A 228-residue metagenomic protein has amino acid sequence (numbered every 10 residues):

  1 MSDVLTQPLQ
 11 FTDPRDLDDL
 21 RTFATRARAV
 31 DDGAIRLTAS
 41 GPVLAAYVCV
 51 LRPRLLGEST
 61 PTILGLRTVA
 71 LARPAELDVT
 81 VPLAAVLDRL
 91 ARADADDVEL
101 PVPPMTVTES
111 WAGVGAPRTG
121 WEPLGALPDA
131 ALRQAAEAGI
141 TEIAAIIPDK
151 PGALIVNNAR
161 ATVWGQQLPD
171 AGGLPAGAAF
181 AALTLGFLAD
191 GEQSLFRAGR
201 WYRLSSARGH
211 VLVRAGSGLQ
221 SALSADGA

Functional and structural regions predicted by a protein language model:
M1-P61: N-terminal ordered "arm"
T6, D19, A24-R26, A75 (+3 more regions): Generic structural signal for short, flexible, solvent-exposed coil/loop and linker residues
T6, T12, T22-T25, T38 (+8 more regions): Residue-identity detector for threonine
Y47-C49, L56-R67, V211-L219: Short amphipathic beta-strand/extended segments with alternating polar/hydrophobic composition
L55-A95: A broadly used, surface-exposed interaction patch
L83-A228: Long, compositionally biased intrinsically disordered terminal regions
